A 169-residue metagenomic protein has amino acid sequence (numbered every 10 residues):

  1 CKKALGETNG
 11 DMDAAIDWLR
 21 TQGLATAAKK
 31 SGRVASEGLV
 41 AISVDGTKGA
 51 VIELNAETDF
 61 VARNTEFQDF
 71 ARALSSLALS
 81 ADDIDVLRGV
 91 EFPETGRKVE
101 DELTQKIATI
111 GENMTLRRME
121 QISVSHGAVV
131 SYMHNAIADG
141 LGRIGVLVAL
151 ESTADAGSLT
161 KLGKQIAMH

Functional and structural regions predicted by a protein language model:
K2-H169: N-terminal assembly/interaction segments in proteins that build large macromolecular machines
